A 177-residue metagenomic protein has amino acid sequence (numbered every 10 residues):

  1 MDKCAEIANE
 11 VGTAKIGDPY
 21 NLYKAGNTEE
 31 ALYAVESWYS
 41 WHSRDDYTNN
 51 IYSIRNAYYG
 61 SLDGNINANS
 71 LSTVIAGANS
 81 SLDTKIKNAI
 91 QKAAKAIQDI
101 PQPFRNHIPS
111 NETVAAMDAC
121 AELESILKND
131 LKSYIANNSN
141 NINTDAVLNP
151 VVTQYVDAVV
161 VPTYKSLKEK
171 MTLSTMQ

Functional and structural regions predicted by a protein language model:
M1-Q177: Mature extracytoplasmic or organellar-lumen-exposed domains after removal of signal/transit peptides
